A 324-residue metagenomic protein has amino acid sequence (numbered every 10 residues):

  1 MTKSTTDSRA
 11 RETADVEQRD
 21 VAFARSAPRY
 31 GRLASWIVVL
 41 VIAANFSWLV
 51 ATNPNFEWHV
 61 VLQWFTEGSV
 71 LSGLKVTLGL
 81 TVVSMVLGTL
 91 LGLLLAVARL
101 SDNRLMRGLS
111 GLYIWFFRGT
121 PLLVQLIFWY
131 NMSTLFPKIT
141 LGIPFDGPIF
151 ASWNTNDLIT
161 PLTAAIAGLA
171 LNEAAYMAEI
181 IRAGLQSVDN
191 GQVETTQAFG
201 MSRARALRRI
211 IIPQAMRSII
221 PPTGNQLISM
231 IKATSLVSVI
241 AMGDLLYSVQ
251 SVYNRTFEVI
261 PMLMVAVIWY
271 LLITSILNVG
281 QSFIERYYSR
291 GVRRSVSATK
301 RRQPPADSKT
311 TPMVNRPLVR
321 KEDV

Functional and structural regions predicted by a protein language model:
T2-V324: Transmembrane alpha-helices and adjacent helix-loop boundaries
